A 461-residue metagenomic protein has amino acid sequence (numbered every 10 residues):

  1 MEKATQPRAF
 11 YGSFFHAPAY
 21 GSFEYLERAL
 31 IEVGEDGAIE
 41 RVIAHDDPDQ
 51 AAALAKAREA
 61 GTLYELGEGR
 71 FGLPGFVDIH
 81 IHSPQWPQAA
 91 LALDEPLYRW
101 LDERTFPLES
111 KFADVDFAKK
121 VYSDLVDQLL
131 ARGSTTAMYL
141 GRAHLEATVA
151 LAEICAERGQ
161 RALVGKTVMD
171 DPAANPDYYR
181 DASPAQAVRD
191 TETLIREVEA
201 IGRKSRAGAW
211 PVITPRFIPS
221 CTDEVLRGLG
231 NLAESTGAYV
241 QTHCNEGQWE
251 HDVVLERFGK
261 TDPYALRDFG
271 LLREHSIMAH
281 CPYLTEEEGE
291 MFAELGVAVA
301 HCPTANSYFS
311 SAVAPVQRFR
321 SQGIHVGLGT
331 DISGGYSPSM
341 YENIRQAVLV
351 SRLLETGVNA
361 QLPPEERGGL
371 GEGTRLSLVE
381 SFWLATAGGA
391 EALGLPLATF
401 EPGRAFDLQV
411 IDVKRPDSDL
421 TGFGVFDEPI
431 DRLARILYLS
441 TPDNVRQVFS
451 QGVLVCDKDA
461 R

Functional and structural regions predicted by a protein language model:
M1-G61: N-terminal metal-binding scaffold of metallo-dependent hydrolase/deaminase domains
E2-G12, A53-R99, S123, L130-A131: Replace "His-x-His-based motif
S13, D36-G37, G69, V448 (+1 more regions): Glycine-centered positions in the ABC transporter ATPase nucleotide-binding domain
A19, A405-A460: C-terminal cap of metal-dependent C-N hydrolases
R70, A89-Q160, D190-S205: Alpha-helical scaffold segments that flank or form the walls of functional sites
P87-K120, D171-A185, Q248-R273, A298 (+1 more regions): Active-site gating loops and adjacent loop-to-helix segments of metal-dependent hydrolytic enzymes
E146, L151-P282, E287: Metal-coordinating catalytic core of metallo-dependent amide/deamination hydrolases
D268-H275, Q317-L420: His/Asp/Glu-enriched, well-ordered alpha-helical/loop segment that forms or immediately abuts the divalent-metal
